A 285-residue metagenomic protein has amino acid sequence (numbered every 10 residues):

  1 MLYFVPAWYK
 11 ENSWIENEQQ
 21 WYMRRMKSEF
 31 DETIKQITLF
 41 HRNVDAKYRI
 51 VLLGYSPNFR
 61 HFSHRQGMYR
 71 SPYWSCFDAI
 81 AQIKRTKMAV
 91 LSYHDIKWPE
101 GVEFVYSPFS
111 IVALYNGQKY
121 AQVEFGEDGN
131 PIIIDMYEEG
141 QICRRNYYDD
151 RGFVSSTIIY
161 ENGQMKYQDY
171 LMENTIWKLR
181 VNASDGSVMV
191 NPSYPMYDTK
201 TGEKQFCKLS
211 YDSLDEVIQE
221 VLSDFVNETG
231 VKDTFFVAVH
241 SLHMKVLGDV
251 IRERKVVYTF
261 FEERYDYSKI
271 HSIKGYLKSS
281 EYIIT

Functional and structural regions predicted by a protein language model:
M1-H94, I176-T285: Long terminal segments
Y93-L214: Repetitive, compositionally biased segments used for assembly/scaffolding
